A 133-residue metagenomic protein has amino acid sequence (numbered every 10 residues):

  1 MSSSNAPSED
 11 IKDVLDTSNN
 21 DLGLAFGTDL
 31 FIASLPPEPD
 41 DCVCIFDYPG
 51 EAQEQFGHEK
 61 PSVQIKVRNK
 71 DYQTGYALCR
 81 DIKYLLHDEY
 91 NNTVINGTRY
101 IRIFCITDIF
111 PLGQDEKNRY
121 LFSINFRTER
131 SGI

Functional and structural regions predicted by a protein language model:
M1-Q55, E89-N96: Small/polar-rich, solvent-exposed N-terminal microdomains that initiate assembly or binding
M1-V14, Y48-H58, T98-I133: Short, charged interaction patches at domain edges and termini
H58-G75, I82, Y120-R130: Oligomerization/assembly interface segments of phage tail-like spikes and tubes
Q64, Y84-L86, D108-I109: Hydrophobic alpha-helical segments of small multi-pass membrane proteins
Q73-V94: Short, hydrophobic/π-rich interface segment
